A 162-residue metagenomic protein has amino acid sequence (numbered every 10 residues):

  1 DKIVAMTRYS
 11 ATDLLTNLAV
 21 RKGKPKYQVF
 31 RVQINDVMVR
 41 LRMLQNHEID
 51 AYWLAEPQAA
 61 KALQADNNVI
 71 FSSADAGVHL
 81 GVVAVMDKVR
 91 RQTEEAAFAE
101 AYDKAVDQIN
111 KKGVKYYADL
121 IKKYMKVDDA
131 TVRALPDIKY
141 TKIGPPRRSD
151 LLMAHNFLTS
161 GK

Functional and structural regions predicted by a protein language model:
D1-A5, D13-Q28, Q92-T93: Hinge/capping helix and adjacent helix->loop/strand transition within the periplasmic-binding protein
A5-M6, A84: Short glycine-rich phosphate-binding loop at a beta-alpha junction
G23, A65, M125, G161-K162: Residues at alpha-helix termini
Q28-I121: Pocket-lining segment of extracytoplasmic ligand-binding domains
R91-G161: Secondary-structure end/capping motifs
